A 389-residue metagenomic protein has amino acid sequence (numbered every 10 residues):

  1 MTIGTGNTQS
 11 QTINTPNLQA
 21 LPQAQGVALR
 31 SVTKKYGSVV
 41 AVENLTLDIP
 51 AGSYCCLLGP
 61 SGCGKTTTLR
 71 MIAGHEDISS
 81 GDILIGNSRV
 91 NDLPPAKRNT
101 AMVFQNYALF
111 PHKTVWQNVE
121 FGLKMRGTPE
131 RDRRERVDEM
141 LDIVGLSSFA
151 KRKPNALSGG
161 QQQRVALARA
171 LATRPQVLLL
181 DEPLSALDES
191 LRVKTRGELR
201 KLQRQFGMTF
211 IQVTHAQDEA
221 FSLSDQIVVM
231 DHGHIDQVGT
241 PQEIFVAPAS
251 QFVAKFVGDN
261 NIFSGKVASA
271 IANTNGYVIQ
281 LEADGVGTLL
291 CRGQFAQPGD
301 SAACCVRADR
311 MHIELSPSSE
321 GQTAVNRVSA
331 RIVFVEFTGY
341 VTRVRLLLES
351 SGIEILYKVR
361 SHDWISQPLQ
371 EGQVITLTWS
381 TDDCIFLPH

Functional and structural regions predicted by a protein language model:
T2-T8, T15, A270-H389: Non-catalytic connector elements of ABC transporters
A28, D48, L84, T376-T378: ABC ATPase nucleotide-binding domain
L58-P60: The feature captures the beta-strand-to-loop junction immediately N-terminal to the Walker
A73: Helix-to-loop junction immediately C-terminal to a conserved catalytic motif
E76-I83: Conserved post-Walker A/P-loop segment of ABC ATPase nucleotide-binding domains
D82, S88, H234: ATP-binding/catalytic-site motifs of ATP-hydrolyzing domains
L93-K255: ABC ATPase nucleotide-binding domains
